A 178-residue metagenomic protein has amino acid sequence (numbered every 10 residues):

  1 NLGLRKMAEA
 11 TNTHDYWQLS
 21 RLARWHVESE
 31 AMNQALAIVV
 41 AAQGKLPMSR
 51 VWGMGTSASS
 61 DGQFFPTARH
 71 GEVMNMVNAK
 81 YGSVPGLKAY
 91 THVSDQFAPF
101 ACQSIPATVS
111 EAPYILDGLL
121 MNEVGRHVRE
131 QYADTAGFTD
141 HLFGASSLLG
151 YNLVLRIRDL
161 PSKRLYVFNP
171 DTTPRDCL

Functional and structural regions predicted by a protein language model:
N1-V40: Short, positively charged, Gly/Tyr-enriched micro-motifs that form contact patches at catalytic or ligand/partner
M7, A58-F64, Q131-A136: Short, conserved catalytic/metal-binding motifs centered on acidic residues
Q18-S20, A31-M32, A68-E72, T139-S147 (+1 more regions): A short acidic (Asp/Glu
K45-E111: Active-site cores of enzymes that catalyze phosphoryl transfer or operate on phosphate-rich substrates
C102-S110, L116, A133, G137: Alpha-helix capping and helix-loop boundary segments enriched in small/acidic/polar residues
S110-E130: Short, basic/hydrophobic alpha-helical segments
M121, R126, G144-L178: C-terminal catalytic or substrate-handling cores of phosphate/nucleotide- and metal-cofactor-dependent proteins acting
Q131-H141, D159-R164: Acidic, metal-coordinating catalytic cores used for nucleic-acid/nucleotide bond scission and strand-transfer chemistry
